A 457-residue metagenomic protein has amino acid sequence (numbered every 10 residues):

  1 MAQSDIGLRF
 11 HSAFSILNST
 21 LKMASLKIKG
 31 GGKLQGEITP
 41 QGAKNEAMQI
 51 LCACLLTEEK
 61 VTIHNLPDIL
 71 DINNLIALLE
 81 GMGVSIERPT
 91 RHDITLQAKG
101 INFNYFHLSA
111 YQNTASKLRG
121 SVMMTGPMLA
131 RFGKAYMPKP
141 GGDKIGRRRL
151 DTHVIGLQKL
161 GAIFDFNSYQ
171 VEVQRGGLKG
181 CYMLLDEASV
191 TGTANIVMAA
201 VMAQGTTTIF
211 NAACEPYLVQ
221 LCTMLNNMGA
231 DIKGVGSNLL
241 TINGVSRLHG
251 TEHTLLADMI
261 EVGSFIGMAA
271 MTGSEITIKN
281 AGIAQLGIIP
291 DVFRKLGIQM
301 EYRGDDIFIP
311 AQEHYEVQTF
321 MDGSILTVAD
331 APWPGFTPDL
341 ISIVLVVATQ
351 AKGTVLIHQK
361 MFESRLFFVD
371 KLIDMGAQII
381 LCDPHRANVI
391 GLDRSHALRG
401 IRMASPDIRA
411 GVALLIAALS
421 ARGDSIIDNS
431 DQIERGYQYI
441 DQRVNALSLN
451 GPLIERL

Functional and structural regions predicted by a protein language model:
M1-Q3, F10-L21: Short, basic, low-complexity termini and linkers enriched in Ser/Thr/Gly/Pro that act as targeting/leader peptides
S4-D5, I427: Alpha-helical interaction segments
F14, T20-L457: Short, structured segments at the rim of ligand-binding sites
